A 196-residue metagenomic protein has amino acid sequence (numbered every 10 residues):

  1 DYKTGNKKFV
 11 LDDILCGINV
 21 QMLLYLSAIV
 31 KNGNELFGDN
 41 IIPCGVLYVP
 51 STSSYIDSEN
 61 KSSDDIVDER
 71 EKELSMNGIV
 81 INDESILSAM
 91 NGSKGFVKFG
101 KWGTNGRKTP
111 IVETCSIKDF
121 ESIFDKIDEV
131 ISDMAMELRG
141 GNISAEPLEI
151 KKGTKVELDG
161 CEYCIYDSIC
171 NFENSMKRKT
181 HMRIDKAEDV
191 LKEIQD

Functional and structural regions predicted by a protein language model:
D1-D196: Structural signature of nuclease core domains in nucleic-acid processing machines
